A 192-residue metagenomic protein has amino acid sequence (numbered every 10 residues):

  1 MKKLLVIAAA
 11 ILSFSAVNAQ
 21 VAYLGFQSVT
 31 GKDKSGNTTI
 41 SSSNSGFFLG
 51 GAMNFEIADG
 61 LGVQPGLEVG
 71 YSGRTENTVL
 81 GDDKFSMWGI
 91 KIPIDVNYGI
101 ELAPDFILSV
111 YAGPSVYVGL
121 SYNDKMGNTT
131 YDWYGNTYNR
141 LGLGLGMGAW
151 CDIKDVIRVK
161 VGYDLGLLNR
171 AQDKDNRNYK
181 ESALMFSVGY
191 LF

Functional and structural regions predicted by a protein language model:
M1-V21: Cleavable N-terminal export/targeting peptides
N18-F55, P104-L108, A112, G119-S121 (+4 more regions): Short glycine/proline- and aromatic-enriched beta-strand/turn motifs that initiate or cap beta-hairpins
V21, T38-S86, D152, R158: Glycine- and aromatic-enriched membrane insertion/assembly motifs of diderm outer-membrane and organelle channel
F26, L49-I57, L67-V69, I92-Y98 (+4 more regions): Residues on the lipid-exposed face of transmembrane beta-strands in outer-membrane beta-barrel proteins
G31-D33, Q64-N77, W133-R140, G144-F192: Predominantly the C-terminal beta-signal and adjacent terminal strand-loop region of outer-membrane beta-barrel
T38-I40, L80-M87, K125-D132, N176-E181: Flexible, surface-exposed loop regions and adjacent strand-edge segments of Gram-negative outer-membrane beta-barrel
S41-F47, S86-I92, N139-L145, K180-L184: Residues that define the transmembrane beta-barrel architecture of outer-membrane proteins
G81-L108: Helix-adjacent hinge/juxtasegments
